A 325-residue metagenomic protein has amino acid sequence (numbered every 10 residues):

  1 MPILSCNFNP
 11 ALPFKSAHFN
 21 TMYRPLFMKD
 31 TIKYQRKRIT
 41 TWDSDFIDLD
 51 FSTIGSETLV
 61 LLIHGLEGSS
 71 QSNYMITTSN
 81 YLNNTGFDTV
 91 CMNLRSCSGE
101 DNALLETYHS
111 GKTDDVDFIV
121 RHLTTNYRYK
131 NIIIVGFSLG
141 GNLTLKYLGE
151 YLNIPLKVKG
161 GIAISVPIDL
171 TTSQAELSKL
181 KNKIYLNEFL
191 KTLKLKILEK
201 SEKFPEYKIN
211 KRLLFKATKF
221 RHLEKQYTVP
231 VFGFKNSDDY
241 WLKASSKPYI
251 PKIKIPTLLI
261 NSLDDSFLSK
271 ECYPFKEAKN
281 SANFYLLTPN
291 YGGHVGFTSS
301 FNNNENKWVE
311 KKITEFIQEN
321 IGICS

Functional and structural regions predicted by a protein language model:
S16-G55, T298-S300, N304: N-terminal cap/lid segment of alpha/beta-hydrolase-fold proteins
E57-G65: Short beta-strand element of the alpha/beta-hydrolase
G68-Q71, S79-A103, L286: Conserved alpha/beta-hydrolase
R95-I133: Catalytic nucleophile-loop/oxyanion-hole region of alpha/beta-hydrolase and closely related hydrolase-like folds
Y127-Y129, I133-F232: Alpha/beta-hydrolase-fold enzymes
Q226-Y249: Active-site nucleophile elbow and catalytic-triad environment of alpha/beta-hydrolase enzymes
I253, L259-N261: Short beta-strand/loop motif that positions the catalytic acidic residue of the alpha/beta-hydrolase fold
N290-S325: Catalytic active-site module of serine/aspartate enzymes centered on a nucleophile-bearing elbow/loop
